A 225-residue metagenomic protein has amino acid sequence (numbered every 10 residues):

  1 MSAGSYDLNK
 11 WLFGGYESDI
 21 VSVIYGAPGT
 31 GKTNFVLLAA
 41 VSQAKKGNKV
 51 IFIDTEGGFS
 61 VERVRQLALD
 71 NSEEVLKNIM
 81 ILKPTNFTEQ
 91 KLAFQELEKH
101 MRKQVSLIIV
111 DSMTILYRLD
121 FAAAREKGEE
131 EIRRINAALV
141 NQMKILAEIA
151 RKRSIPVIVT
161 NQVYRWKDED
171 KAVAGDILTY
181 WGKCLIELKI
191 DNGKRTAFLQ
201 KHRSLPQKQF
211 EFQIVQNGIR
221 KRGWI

Functional and structural regions predicted by a protein language model:
M1-N78: The Walker A/P-loop phosphate-binding site
G4-S5, T30-T33, F87-Q90, N136-L139: A conditional alpha-helix N-cap/helix-loop micro-motif detector
Y6, K10, E62, Q66 (+6 more regions): Solvent-exposed alpha-helical segments within well-ordered globular domains of core cellular machineries
G14-Y16, S42-K46, S72-V75, K99-K103 (+3 more regions): Conserved catalytic network of the ASCE P-loop NTPase/AAA+ motor domain
G26-A27, P84, I132-R134: Short, contiguous strand/loop micro-motifs
N48-E130: Conserved inter-motif catalytic segment of the P-loop NTP-binding fold
R125-K144, D170-I177: Substrate-gripping "pore-loop 1 plus following alpha2 helix"
K144-I225: Phosphate-binding/switch region of NTP-binding enzymes
